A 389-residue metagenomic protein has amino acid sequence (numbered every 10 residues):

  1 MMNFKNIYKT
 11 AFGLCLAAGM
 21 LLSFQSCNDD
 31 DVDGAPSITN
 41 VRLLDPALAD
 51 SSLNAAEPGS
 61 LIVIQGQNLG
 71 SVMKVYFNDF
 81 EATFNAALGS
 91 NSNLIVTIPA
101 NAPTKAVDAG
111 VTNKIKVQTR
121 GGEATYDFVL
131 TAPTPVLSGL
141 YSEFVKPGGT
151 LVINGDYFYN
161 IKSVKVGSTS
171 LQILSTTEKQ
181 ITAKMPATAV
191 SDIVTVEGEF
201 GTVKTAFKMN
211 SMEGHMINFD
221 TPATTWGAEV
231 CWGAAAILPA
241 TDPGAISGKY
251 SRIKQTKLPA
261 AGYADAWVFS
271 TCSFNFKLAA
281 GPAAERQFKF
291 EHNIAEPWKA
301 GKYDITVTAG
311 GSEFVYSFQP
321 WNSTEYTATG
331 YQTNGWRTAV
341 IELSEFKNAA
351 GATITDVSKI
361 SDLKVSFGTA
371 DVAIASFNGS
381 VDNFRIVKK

Functional and structural regions predicted by a protein language model:
M2-G13: Bacterial N-terminal signal peptides that target proteins for export
L22-S26: C-terminal motif of bacterial Sec signal peptides marking the signal peptidase cleavage site
N28-G70, G121-Y159, S163, S191 (+2 more regions): Beta-strand/beta-sandwich contexts
V72-F80, N160-T169: Change to "...patches in solvent-exposed regions of secreted, membrane-anchored, or virion-exposed structural
N85-G89, L171-T176: Short beta-strand segments within Ig-like beta-sandwich modules, predominantly Fibronectin type-III
T97-V107, K184-V190, F346-A349: Short, surface-exposed loop/turn segments at beta-strand-coil junctions that are enriched for proline with nearby
K105-R120, S191-E199: Short, aromatic- and glycine-rich surface loops/edge beta-strands on solvent-exposed regions
K208-K389: Beta-rich carbohydrate-recognition modules and glycan-binding surfaces
